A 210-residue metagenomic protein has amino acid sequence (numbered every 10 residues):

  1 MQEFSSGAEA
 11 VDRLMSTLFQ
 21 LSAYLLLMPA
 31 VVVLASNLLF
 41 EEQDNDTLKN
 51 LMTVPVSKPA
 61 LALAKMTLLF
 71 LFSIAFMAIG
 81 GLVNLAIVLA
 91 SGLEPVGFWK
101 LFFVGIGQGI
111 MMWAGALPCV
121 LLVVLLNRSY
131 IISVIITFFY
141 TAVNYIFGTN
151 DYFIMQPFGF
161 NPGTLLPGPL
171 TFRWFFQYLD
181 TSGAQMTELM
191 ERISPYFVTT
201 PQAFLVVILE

Functional and structural regions predicted by a protein language model:
M1-A30, L63-Y130, S194-A203: Secretory targeting signals
M1-Q2, L18-L34, S133-G148, V206-E210: Hydrophobic alpha-helical transmembrane segments of multi-pass membrane transport/permease proteins
Q2-L14, A142-E210: Terminal transmembrane helical anchor/hairpin motif
A35, D46-T47, P118, L170: Hydrophobic alpha-helical segments typical of transmembrane helices and their membrane-interface/capping positions
A35, F76, G80, N84-V88 (+2 more regions): Structural signal for membrane-spanning alpha-helices in multi-pass inner-membrane proteins, emphasizing helix cores
S36-F70: Helix-loop-helix units of permease transmembrane domains in multi-pass membrane transporters, especially ABC
P55, S73, A142-I146: Hydrophobic transmembrane alpha-helices of multi-pass small-molecule transporters
A114-I146, P167-F172: Functionally important transmembrane alpha-helices
